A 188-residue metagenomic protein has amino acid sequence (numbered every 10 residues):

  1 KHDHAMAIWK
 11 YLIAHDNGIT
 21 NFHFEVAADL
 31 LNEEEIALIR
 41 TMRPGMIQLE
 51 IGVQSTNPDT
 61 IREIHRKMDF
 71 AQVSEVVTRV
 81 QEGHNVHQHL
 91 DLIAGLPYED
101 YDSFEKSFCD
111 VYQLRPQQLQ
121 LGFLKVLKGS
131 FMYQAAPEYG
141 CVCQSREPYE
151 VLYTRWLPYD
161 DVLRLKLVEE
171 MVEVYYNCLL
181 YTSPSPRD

Functional and structural regions predicted by a protein language model:
K1, G122-G129: Short, solvent-exposed turn/loop segments enriched in Gly/Ser/Thr/Pro and often Arg
K1-L96: Conserved SAM/AdoMet-binding glycine-rich loop
E99-Y112: Catalytic cores of alpha/beta
Y133-S145: Flexible glycine/proline-rich, aromatic-decorated loop/lid segments
E147-L180: C-terminal accessory region of radical SAM enzymes
Y181-P186: Conserved small/polar residues in nucleotide/adenosyl-binding loops
